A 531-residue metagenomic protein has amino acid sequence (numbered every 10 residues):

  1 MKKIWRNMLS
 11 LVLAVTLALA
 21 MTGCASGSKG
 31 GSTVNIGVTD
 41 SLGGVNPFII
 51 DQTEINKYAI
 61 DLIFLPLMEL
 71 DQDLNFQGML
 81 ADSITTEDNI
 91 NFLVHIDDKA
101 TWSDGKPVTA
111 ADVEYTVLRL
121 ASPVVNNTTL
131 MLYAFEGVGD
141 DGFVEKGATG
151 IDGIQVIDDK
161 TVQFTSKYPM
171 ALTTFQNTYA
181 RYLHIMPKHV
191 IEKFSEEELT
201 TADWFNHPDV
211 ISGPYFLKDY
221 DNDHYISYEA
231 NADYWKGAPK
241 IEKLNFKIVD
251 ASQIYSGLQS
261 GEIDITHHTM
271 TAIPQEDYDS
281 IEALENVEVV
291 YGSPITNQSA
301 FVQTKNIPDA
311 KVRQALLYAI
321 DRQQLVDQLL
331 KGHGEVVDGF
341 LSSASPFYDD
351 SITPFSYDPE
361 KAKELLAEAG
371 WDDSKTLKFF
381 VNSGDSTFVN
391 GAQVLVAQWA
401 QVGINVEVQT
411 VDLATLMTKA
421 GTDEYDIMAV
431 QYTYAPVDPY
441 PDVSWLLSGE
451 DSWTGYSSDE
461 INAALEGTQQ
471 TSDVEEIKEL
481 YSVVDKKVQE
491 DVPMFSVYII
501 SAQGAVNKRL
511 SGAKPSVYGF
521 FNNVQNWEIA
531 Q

Functional and structural regions predicted by a protein language model:
V38-E87, V210-I211: N-terminal lobe/hinge region of extracytoplasmic solute-binding protein
D40-Y58, L80, T128, T173-M186 (+2 more regions): A structural "hinge/loop" feature
T85, L130-E192: Surface-exposed binding/hinge segments that line and control ligand-binding clefts or catalytic entry sites
T109-T116, D159-T165, G213-P214, E242-K243 (+4 more regions): Alpha-helical secondary-structure segments
T165, P169-M170, T178-P239, K243 (+1 more regions): Gly/Pro-rich hinge or "lid" segments in bacterial periplasmic/extracellular proteins
N222, A367-Y434, A502: Ligand/substrate-recognition segments at binding pockets and active sites
N231-D277, N405: Ligand-site clamp/hinge motif
A319-F347, T387-V394, M417-Q531: Detector for C-terminal structural segments
